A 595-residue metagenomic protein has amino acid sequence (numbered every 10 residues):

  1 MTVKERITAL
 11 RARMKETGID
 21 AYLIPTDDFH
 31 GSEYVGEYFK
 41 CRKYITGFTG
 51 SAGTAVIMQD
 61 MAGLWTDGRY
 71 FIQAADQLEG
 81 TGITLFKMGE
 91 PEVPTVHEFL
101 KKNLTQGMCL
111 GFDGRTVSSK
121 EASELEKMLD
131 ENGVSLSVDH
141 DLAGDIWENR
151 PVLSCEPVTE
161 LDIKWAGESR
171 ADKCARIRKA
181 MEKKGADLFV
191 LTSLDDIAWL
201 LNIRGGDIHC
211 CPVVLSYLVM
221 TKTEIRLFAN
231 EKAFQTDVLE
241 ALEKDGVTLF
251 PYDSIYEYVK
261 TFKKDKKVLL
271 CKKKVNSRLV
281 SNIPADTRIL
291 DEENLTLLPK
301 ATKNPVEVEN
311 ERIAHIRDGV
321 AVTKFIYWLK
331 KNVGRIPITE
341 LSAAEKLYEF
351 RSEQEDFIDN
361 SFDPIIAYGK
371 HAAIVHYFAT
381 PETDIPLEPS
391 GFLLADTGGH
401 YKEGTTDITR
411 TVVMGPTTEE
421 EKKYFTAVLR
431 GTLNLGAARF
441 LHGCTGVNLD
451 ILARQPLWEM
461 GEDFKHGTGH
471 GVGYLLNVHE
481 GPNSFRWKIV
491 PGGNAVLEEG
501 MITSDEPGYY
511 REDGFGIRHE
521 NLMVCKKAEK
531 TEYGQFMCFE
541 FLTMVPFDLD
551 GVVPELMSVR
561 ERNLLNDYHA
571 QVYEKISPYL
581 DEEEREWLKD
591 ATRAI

Functional and structural regions predicted by a protein language model:
M1-I595: Active-site neighborhoods and metal-handling regions in enzymes and metal-associated proteins
